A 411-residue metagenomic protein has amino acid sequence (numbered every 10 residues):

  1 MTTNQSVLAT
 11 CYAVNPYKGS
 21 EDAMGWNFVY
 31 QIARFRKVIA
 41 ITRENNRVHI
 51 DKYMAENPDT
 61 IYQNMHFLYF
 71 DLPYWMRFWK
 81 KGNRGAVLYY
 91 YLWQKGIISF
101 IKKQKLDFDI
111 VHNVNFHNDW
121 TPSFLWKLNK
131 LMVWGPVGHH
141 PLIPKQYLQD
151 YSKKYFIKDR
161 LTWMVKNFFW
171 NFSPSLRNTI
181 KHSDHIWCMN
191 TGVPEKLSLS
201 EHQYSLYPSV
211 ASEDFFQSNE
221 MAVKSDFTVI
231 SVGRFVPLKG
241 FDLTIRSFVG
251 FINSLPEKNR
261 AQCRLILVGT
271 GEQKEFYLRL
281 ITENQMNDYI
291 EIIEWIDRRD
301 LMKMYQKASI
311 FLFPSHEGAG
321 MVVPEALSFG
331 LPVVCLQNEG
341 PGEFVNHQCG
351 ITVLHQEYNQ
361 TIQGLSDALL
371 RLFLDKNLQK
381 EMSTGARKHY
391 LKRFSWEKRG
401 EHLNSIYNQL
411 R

Functional and structural regions predicted by a protein language model:
L8, V137, M221-K239, I245-G250 (+1 more regions): Conserved donor-binding/catalytic core segment of Leloir-type glycosyltransferases
H66-L68, W134, V165-N219: Donor nucleotide-sugar binding/catalytic pocket of nucleotide-sugar-dependent glycosyltransferases
D184, Q306-G318, L331: Acidic donor-binding loop of glycosyltransferase active sites
R260, R371, L378-R393, H402-S405 (+1 more regions): A short, well-ordered alpha-helix in the C-terminal region of glycosyltransferases
F276-I296: Nucleotide-activated donor-binding/catalytic signature segment of Leloir-type glycosyltransferases, i.e., the conserved
W295-I296, K303-A308: Short alpha-helical donor nucleotide-sugar binding micro-motif in glycosyltransferases
P332-L336: Short hydrophobic beta-strand element within catalytic cores of glycosyltransferases and related nucleotide-activated
G342-R371, N377-E381: Change "using UDP/GDP/dTDP sugars" to "using nucleotide sugars
